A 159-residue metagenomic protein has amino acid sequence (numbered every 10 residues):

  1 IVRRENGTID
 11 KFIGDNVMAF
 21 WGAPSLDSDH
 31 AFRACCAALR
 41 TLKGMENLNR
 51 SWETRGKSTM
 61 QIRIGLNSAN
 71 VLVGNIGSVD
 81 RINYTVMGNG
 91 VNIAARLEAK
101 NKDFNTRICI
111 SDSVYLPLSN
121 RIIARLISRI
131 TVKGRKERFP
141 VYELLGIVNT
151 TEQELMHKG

Functional and structural regions predicted by a protein language model:
I1-G7, A23-I64, S68, N89-K100: Alpha-helical scaffold within the catalytic cores of cyclic-nucleotide enzymes
I9-K11: A short pre-motif secondary-structure segment
I13, T54-G65, R107-V114: Acidic/histidine metal-binding catalytic segments
I13-D27: Short beta-strand->loop micro-motif that forms the acidic, two-metal-ion catalytic signature in nucleotide-processing
V71-V73, A94, K100-K158: Cytosolic regulatory/linker segments at or just downstream of nucleotide-handling modules in signal-transduction
N75-S78: Cytochrome P450 core scaffold surrounding the K-helix E-X-X-R motif and the conserved "meander" helix-loop region
